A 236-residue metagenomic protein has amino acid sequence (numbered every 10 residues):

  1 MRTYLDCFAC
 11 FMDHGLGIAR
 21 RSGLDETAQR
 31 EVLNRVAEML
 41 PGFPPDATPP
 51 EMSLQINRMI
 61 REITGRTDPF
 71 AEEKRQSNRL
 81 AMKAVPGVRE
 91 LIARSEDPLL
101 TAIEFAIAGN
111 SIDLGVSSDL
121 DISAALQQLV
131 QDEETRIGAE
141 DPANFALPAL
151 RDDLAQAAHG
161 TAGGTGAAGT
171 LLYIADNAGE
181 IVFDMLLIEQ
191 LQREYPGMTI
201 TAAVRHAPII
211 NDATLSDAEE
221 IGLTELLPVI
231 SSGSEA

Functional and structural regions predicted by a protein language model:
M1-G160, G164-A168: Electropositive, gly/pro-rich neighborhoods at or near active sites that engage anionic ligands
F145-P148, V182, L186: Short, contiguous clusters of charged residues that form electrostatic/catalytic patches at enzyme active sites, used
A149-D153, I174, L187-L191: Short, hydrophobic/aromatic alpha-helical segments in well-folded domains
H159, G166-L172, P196-I200: Short, surface-exposed connector motifs at secondary-structure boundaries
L171-V182: Short, glycine-rich nucleotide/cofactor-binding loops
F183-A236: Redox- and metal-dependent alpha/beta enzyme cores, enriched for Fe-S-associated oxidoreductases and cofactor-handling
